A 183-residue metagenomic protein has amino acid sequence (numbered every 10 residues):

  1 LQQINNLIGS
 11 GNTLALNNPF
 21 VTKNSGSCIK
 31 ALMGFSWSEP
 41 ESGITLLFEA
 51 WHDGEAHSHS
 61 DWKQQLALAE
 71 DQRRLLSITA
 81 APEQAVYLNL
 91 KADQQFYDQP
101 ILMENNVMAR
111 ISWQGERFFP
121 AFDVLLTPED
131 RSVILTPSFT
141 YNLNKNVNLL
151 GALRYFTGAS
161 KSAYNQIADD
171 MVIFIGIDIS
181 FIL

Functional and structural regions predicted by a protein language model:
L1, E116-E129, L149-T157: Transmembrane beta-strand segments that form the barrel wall of outer-membrane beta-barrel proteins
L1, Q99-N105, L125-T136, S162-D169: Solvent-exposed loop/turn segments connecting transmembrane beta-strands in outer-membrane beta-barrel proteins
L1-V86: Long, well-ordered mid-to-C-terminal structural blocks that present hydrophobic/aromatic surfaces
L16-T22, D93-Y97, D123-L125, S160-N165: Extracellular loop and loop/strand-boundary signature of outer-membrane beta-barrel proteins
W37-E39, I111-G115, L126, Y141 (+2 more regions): Residue-level signature of outer-membrane beta-barrel architecture
S42-L46, R117-A121, N146-G151, L183: Repeated loop/turn-to-beta-strand initiation elements of outer-membrane beta-barrel proteins
L46-F48, I111, P120-V124, F139 (+2 more regions): Membrane-embedded beta-strand positions of outer-membrane beta-barrel proteins
A109, D169-L183: Outer-membrane beta-barrel "beta-signal"
